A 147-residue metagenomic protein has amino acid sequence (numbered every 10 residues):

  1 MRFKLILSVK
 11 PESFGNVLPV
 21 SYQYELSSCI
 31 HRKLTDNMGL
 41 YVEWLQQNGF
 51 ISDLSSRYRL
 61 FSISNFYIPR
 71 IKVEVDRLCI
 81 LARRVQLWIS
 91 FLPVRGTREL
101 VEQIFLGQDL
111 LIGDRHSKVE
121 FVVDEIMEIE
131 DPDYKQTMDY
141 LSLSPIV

Functional and structural regions predicted by a protein language model:
M1-V147: RNA-interacting cores
